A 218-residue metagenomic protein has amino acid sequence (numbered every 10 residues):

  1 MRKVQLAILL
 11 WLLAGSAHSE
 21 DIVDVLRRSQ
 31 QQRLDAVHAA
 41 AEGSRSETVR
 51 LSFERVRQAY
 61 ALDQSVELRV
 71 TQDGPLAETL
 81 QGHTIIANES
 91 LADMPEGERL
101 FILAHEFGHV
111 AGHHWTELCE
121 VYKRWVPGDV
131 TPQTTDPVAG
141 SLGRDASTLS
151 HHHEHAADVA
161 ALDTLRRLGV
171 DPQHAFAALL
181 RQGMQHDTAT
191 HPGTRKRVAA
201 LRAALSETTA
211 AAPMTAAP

Functional and structural regions predicted by a protein language model:
R2-I8: Sec-dependent signal peptide recognition, specifically the positively charged N-region followed immediately by
A14-S16: N-terminal signal peptide c-region/cleavage motif recognized by signal peptidases
E20-P218: A Zn2+-metalloprotease active-site environment signal
